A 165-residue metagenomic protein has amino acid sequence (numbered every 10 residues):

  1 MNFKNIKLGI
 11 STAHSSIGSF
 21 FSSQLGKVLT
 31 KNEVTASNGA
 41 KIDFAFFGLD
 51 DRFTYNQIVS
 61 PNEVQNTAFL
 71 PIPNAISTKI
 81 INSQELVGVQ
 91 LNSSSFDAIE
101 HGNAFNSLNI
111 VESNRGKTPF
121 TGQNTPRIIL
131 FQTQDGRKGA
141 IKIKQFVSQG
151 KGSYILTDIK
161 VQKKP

Functional and structural regions predicted by a protein language model:
M1-K117: N-terminal "domain-start" segment
F44, I129, I141, T157-I159: Hydrophobic beta-strand residues in large extracellular and virion-surface proteins
Q57, K142-K144, Y154: Generic detector of ordered, mature protein regions
N92-Q149: Acidic, glycine-rich flexible loop segments
Q149-Q162: Short, solvent-exposed secondary-structure boundary/capping segments
